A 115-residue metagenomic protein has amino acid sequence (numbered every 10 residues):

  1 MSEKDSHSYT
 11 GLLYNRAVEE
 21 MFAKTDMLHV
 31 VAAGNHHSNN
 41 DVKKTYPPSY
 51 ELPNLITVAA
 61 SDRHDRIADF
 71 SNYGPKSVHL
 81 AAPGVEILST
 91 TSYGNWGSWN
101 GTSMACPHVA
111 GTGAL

Functional and structural regions predicted by a protein language model:
M1-N54, H64-R66, S92-P107: Substrate-binding/access-modulating region of protease and related hydrolase catalytic domains
M27, P53-I56, V78, V85: A structural micro-motif
A60-M104: Catalytic-core environment of secreted peptidases
T112-L115: Alpha-helical metal-binding/catalytic segments enriched in His/Glu/Asp
